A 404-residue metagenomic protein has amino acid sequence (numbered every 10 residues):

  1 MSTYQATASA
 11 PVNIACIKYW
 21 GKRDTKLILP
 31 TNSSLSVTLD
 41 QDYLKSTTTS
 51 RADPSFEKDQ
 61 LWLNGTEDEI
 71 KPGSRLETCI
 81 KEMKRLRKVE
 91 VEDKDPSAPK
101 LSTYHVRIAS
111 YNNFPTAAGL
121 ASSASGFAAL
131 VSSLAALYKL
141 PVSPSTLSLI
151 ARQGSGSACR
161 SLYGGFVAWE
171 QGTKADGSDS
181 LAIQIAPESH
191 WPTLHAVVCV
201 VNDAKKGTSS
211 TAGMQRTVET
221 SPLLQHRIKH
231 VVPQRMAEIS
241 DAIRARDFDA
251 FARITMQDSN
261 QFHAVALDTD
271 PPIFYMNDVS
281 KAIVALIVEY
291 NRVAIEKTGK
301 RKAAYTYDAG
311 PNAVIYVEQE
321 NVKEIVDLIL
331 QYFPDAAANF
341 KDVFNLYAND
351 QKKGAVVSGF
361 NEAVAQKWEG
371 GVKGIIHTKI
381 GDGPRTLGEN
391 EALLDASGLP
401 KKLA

Functional and structural regions predicted by a protein language model:
M1-A118, S132-P144, G371-A404: ATP-binding N-lobe of GHMP and related small-molecule kinases
S2-A15, G21-T25, L29, E57 (+1 more regions): C-terminal nucleotide
A15-K18, S46-S50, A158-S161, G165-E170 (+2 more regions): Short beta-strand scaffold segments in enzyme catalytic cores
D24-T25, D40-L44, G119, S125 (+4 more regions): Short capping/connector residues at structural and topological boundaries
D68-R75, G126, S143, Y275 (+2 more regions): Short amphipathic alpha-helical segments
T78, E82, C159-Q171, H230-Q234 (+2 more regions): Charged/polar, low-hydrophobicity segments characteristic of intrinsically disordered regions and flexible loops
E90-T193, D203: Gly/Ser-rich oxyanion-binding loop with an adjacent helix/lid that shapes the negatively charged ligand pocket
